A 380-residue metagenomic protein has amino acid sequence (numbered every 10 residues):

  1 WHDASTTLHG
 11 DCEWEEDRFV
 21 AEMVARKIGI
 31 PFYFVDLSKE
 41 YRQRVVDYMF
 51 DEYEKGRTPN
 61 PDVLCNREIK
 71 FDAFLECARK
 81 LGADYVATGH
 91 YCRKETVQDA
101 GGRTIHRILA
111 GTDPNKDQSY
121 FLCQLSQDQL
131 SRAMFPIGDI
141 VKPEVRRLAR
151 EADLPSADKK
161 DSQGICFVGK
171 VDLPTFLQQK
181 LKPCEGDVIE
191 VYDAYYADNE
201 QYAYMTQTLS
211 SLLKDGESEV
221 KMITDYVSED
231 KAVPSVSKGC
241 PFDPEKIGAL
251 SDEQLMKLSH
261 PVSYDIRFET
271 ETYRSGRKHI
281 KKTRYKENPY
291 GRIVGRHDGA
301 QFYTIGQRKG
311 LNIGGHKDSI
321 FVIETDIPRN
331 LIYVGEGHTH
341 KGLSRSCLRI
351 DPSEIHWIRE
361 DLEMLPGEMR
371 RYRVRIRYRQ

Functional and structural regions predicted by a protein language model:
W1-Q124, M134, K142-V145, R150 (+5 more regions): ATP-dependent adenylation/nucleotidyltransferase module used to activate substrates
A87-T88, D158-K159, V294-H297: General beta-strand structural signal in soluble alpha/beta enzymes
Q124-R284: Internal nucleotide-binding/catalytic subdomain
Q163, Y303-G310: A short, polar/charged loop-to-alpha-helix boundary motif
A300, I313-I320, E324-I327: Short Lys/Arg-rich amphipathic alpha-helical segments
D326-Q380: Basic, glycine-rich polyanion-binding accessory segments appended to enzymes
